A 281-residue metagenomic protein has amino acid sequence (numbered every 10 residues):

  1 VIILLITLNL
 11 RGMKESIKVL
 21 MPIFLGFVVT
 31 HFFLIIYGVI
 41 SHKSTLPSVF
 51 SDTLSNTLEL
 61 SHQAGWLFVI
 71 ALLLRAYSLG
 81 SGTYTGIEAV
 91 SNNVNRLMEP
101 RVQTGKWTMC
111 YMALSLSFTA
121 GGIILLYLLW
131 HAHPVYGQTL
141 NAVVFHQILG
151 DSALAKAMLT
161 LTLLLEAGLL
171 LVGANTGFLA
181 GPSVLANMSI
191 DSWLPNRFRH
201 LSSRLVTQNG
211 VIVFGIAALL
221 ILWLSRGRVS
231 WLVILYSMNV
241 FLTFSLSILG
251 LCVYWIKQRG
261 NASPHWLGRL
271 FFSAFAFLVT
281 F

Functional and structural regions predicted by a protein language model:
V1-L10, Q208-A217, F272-F277: Transmembrane alpha-helical segments of multi-pass small-molecule transport proteins
M13-I23, V135-V143, L159-L169, I221-F244 (+1 more regions): Transmembrane helix-loop boundary segments of multi-pass membrane transporters
L25, V29-T83: Helix-loop-helix junctions that connect adjacent transmembrane segments in multi-pass membrane transporters
L25-S41, V102-H131: Selective recognition of specific alpha-helical transmembrane segments in multi-pass small-molecule
L58-V102, K106, M158, T162-G173: Hydrophobic, membrane-embedded alpha-helices of multi-pass small-molecule transporters
I87-W107, Y111, V143-G150, G177-N209 (+2 more regions): Helix-loop-helix connectors at the membrane interface of multi-pass transporters/channels
Y111-L114, F118-V172, F198-R226: TM-loop-TM module centered on a large, flexible mid-protein loop between adjacent transmembrane helices in multi-pass
R197-N209, F244-F281: C-terminal membrane-solvent junction of multi-pass transporters and transport-like membrane proteins
